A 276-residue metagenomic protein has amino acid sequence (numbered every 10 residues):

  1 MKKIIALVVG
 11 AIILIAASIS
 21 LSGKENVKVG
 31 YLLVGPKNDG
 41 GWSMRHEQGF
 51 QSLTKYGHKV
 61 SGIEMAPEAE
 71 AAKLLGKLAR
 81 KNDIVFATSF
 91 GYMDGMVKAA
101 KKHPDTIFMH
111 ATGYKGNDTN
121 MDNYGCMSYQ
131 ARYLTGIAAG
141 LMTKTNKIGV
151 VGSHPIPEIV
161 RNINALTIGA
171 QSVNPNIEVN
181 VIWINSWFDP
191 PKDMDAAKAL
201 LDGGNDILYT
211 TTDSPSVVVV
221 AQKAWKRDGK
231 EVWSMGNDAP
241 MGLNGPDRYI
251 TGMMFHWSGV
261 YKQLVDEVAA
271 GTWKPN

Functional and structural regions predicted by a protein language model:
M1-K28: Short, low-complexity disordered leader/linker segments with a strong preference for bacterial N-terminal type II
K24-N276: A residue-level marker of the well-folded mature domains of exported/periplasmic proteins
